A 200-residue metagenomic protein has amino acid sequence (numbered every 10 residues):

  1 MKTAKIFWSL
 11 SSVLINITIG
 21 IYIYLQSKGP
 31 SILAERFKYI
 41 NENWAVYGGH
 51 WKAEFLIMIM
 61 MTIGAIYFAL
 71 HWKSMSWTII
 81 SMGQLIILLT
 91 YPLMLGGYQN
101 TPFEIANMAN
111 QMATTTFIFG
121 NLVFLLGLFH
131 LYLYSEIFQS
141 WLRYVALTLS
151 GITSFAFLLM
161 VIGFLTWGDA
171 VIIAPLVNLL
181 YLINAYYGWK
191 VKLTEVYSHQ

Functional and structural regions predicted by a protein language model:
M1-Q200: Hydrophobic, aromatic-enriched alpha-helical segments typical of multi-pass transmembrane helices
